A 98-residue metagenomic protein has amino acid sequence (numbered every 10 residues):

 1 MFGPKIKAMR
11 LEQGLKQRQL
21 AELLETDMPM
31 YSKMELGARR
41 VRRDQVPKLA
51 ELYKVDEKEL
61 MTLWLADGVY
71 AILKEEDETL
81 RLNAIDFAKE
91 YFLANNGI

Functional and structural regions predicted by a protein language model:
M1-E12: A short, Lys/Arg-rich alpha-helix, primarily the initiator
K5, K16, R42-Q45: Residues that mark the N-terminal boundary/hinge immediately upstream of a DNA-recognition element
K7, M30-S32, M61: Key DNA-contacting residues within the recognition helix of helix-turn-helix
L11, E25, L36-A38, P47 (+1 more regions): Residue-level detection of the helix-turn-helix DNA-binding "recognition helix"
G14-K33, L52: Short alpha-helical DNA-recognition segment
E25, R42-E59: DNA major-groove recognition helix of helix-turn-helix/homeodomain DNA-binding modules
M61-I98: Short, charged recognition helix plus adjacent turn of helix-turn-helix-like nucleic-acid-binding domains
